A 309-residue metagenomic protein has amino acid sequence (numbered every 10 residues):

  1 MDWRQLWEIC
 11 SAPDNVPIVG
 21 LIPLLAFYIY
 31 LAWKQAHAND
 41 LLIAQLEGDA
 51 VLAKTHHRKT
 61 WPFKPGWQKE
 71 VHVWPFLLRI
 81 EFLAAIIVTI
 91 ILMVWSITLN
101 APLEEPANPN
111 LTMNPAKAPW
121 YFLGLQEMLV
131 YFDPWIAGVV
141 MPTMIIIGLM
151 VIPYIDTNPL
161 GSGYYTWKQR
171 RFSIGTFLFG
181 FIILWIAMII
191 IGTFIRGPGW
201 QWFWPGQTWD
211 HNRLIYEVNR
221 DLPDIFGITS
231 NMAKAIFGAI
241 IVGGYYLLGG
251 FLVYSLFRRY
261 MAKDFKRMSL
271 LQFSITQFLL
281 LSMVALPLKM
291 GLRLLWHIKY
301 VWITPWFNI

Functional and structural regions predicted by a protein language model:
M1-R4, P13-N39, A50-K64, H72-I309: Hydrophobic cores of alpha-helical transmembrane segments in multi-pass integral membrane proteins
I9-S11: Domain-level signature for proteins that mediate thiol-based redox and metal-cofactor handling
A44-E47: Juxtamembrane extracytosolic/periplasmic "stalk" immediately C-terminal to the first targeting helix
